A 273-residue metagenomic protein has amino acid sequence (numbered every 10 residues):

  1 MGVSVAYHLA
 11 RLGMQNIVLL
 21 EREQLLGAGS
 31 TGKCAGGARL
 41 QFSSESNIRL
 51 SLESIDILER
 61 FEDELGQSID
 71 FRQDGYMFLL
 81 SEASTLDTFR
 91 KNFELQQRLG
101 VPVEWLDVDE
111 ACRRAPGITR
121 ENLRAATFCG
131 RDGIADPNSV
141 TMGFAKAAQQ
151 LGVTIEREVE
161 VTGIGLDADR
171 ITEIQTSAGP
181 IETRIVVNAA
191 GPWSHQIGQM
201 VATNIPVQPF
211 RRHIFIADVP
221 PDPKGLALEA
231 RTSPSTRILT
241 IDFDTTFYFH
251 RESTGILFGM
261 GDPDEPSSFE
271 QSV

Functional and structural regions predicted by a protein language model:
G2-V3: N-terminal Rossmann-fold NAD(P) dinucleotide-binding loop
A6, A10-R11, A147: Gly/Ala-rich phosphate-binding loop of Rossmann-like dinucleotide-binding domains, activating on the conserved
A10-T31: Glycine-rich FAD pyrophosphate-binding loop
G27, G179-T236: Central helical "cap/lid" subdomain
A35-R114, T246-Y248: Dinucleotide-binding Rossmann-like beta1-alpha1 core, especially the glycine-rich loop that anchors the ADP
S84, A115-L123, G165-T172: A short, glycine/Asx- and small/polar-enriched loop/turn that sits immediately N-terminal to a beta-strand
T127-I185, W193: Helical element adjacent to the flavin cofactor pocket in flavoenzyme catalytic cores
N204, P220-V273: Active-site lid/adjacent beta-loop-alpha segment flanking the redox-cofactor pocket in flavoenzymes
